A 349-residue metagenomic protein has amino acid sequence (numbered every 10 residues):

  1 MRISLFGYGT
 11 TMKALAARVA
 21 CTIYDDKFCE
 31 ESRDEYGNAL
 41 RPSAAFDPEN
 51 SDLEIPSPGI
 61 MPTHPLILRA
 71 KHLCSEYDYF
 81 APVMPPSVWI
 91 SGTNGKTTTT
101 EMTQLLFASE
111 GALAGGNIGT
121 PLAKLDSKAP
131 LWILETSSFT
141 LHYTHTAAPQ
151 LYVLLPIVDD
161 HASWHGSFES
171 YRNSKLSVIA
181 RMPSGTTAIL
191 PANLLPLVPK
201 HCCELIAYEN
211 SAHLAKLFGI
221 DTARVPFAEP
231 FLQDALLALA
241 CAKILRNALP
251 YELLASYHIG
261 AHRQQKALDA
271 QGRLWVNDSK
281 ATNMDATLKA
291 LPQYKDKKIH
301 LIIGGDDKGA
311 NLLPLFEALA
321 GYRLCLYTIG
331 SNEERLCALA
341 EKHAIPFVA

Functional and structural regions predicted by a protein language model:
M1-W89, Q265: Short, basic phosphate-binding NTP loop
R2-I3, N50-L53, G111, P183-A188 (+3 more regions): Short active-site oxyanion
I3-L15, A20-R33, S279-I345: Active-site beta-alpha connecting loops in nucleotide-dependent enzymes
V19, E54, I90, T103 (+10 more regions): Residue-level signal for inorganic ion chemistry
E76-N117: Walker A (P-loop) phosphate-binding motif
A112-K128: Conserved substrate/cofactor phosphate-moiety recognition/catalytic segment in nucleotide-dependent phosphotransferases
K128-A207, S211-P226: Flexible active-site lid/hinge loop adjacent to a nucleotide/diphosphate and Mg2+-phosphate binding pocket
R224-L324: Nucleotide phosphate-binding/pyrophosphate-handling subdomain across enzymes that bind or process nucleotide phosphates
